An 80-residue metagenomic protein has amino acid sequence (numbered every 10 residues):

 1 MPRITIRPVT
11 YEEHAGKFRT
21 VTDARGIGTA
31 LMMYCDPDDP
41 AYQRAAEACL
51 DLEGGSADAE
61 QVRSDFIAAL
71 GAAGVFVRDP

Functional and structural regions predicted by a protein language model:
M1, H14, D58-E60: Short amphipathic alpha-helical surface micro-motifs
M1-Y11: Short, charged/polar N-terminal "headpieces" of proteins
I4-I6, I27, I67: Weak global preference for isoleucine
E12, C49: Short, flexible active-site loops
A15-A46: A short, structured beta-strand/loop element
M33-D36, D51-G55: General structural signal for alpha-helix termini and helix-helix connectors
L52-P80: Short, compact, well-ordered microdomains
